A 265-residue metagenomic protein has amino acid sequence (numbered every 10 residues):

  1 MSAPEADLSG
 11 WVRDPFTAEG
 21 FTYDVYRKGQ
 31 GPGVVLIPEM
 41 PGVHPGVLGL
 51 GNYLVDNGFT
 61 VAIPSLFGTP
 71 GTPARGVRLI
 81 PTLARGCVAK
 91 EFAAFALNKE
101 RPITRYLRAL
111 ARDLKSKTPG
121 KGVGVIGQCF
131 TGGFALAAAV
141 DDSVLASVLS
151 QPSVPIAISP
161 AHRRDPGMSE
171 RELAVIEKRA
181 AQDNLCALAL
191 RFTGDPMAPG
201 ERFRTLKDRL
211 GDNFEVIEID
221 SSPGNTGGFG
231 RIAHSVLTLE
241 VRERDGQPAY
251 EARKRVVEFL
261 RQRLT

Functional and structural regions predicted by a protein language model:
M1-T265: N-terminal cap/leader regions of alpha/beta-hydrolase-fold enzymes, predominantly small-molecule hydrolases
